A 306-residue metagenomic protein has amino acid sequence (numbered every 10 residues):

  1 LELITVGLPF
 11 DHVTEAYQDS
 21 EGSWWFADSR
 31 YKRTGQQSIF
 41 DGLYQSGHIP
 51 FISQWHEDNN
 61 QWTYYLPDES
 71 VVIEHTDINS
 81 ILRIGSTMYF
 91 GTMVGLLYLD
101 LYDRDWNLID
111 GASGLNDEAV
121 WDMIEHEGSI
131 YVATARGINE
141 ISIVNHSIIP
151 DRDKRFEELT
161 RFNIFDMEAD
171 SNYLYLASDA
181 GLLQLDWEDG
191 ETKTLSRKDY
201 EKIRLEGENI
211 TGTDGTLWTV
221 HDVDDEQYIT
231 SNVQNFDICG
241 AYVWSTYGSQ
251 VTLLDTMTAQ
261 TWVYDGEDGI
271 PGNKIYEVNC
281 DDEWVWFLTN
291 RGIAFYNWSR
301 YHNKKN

Functional and structural regions predicted by a protein language model:
L1-N306: Carboxylate-rich, polar loop motifs that coordinate divalent cations or form catalytic acidic clusters
